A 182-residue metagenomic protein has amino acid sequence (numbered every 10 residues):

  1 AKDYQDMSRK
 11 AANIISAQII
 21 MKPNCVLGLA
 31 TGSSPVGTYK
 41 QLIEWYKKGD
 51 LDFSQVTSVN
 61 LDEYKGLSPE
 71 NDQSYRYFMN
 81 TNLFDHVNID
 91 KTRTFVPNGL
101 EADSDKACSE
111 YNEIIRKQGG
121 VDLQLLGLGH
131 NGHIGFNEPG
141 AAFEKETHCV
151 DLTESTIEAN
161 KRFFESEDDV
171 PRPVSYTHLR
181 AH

Functional and structural regions predicted by a protein language model:
A1-L27: N-terminal glycine-/serine-/threonine-rich phosphate-binding loop
A12-I20, I43, K47, N80-F84 (+1 more regions): Generic structural signal for well-ordered alpha-helical scaffold segments
M21-K47: Glycine-rich N-terminal segment of FAD-binding domains in flavoprotein oxidoreductases, spanning the beta-loop-helix
S33-S34, Y64, L128-H133, P139: Short glycine-rich anion-binding loops that position phosphate/pyrophosphate groups of nucleotides and phosphorylated
Q41-D52, Y75-Y77, P139-H148: A glycine- and small-aliphatic-rich helix-loop capping segment at beta-alpha/alpha-beta transitions that lines
L51-L123: Ligand-binding beta-strand-loop-alpha-helix segment within the catalytic cores of soluble metabolic enzymes
N131, G135-Y176: Class I SAM-dependent methyltransferase SAM-binding "motif I" and its flanking Rossmann-like core
T177-H182: Conserved small/polar residues in nucleotide/adenosyl-binding loops
